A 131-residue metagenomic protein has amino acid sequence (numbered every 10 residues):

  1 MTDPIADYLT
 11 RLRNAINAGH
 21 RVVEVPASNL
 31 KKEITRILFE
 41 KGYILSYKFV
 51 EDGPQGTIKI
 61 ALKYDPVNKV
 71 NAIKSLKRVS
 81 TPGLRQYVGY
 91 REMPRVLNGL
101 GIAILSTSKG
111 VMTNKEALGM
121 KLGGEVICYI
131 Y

Functional and structural regions predicted by a protein language model:
M1-Y131: Core subunits and conserved enzymes of cellular information-processing and envelope-translocation systems across
